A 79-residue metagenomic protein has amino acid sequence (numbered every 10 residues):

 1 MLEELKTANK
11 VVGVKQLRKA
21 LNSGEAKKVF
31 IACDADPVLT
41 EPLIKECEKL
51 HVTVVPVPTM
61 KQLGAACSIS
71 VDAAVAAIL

Functional and structural regions predicted by a protein language model:
M1-E25, D36-E41: Ribosome large-subunit tunnel/peptidyl-transferase-proximal elements
K6, A32, V52: Glycine- and other small-residue-rich loops at beta-strand/loop junctions that grip anionic moieties
D34-A35, P58: Short beta->alpha linker loops
L43-E48: A generic structural signal for well-ordered alpha-helical segments
K49-L79: C-terminal structural segments of small proteins and small subunits
